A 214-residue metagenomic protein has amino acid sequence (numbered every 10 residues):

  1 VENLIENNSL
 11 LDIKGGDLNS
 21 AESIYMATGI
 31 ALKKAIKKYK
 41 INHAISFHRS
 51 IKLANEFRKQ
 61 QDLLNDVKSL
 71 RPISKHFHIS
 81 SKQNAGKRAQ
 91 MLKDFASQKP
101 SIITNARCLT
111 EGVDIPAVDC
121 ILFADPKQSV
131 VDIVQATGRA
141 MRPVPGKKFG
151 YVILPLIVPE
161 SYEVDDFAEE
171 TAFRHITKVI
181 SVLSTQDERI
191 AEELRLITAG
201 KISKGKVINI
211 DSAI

Functional and structural regions predicted by a protein language model:
V1-K52: Conserved interdomain linker/interface between the two RecA-like ATPase lobes of SF2 helicase motors
T28-L32, N55-N65, V134-M141: Short, well-ordered amphipathic alpha-helices
A35, K68-L70, D94, G112: A general structural signal for stabilizing positions within well-ordered secondary structure
K37-Y39, S69, P145: Generic structural signal for beta-strand residues in well-ordered domains
I41-N42, S74, G150: Nucleotide donor/acceptor-binding cores
S50-H78: Conserved helicase motor "Helicase C" RecA-like lobe of SF1/SF2 P-loop NTPases
F57, I190-I214: Catalytic cores and motor modules of nucleic-acid processing enzymes
H78-L196: Conserved RecA-like P-loop NTPase helicase motor core
